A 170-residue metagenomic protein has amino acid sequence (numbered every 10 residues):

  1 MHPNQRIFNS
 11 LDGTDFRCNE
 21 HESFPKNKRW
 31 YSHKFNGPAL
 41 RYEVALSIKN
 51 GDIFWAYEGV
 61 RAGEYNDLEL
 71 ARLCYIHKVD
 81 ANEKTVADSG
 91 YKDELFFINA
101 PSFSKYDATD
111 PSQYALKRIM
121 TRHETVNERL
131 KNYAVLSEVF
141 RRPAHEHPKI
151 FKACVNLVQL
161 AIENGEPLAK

Functional and structural regions predicted by a protein language model:
M1-K170: Short, well-ordered secondary-structure "scaffold" segments embedded in the functional core of diverse domains
